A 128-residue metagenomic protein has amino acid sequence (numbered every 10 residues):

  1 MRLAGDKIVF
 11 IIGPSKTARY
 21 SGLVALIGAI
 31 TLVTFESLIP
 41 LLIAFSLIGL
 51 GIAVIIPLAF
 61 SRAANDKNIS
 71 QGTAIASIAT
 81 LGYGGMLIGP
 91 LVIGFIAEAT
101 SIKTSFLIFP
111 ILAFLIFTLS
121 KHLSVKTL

Functional and structural regions predicted by a protein language model:
M1-G13, A97: Helix-to-loop junctions at the C-terminal end of transmembrane segments in multipass secondary transporters
G13, F35-E36: Helix-breaking motifs and short loop linkers at transmembrane-helix boundaries and internal kinks in secondary membrane
K16-T31: Structural signature of the two symmetry-related core transmembrane helices
G28, I39-L47: Paired small-residue
A53-K67: Intracellular juxtamembrane helix-capping segments at the cytosolic ends of symmetry-related transmembrane helices
N68-A99: A late C-terminal transmembrane helix in Major Facilitator Superfamily
G94-A113: A membrane-interface helix-boundary motif in multi-pass transporters
P110-L128: Multi-pass alpha-helical transporter architecture, strongest for 12-TM Major Facilitator/SLC carriers used
